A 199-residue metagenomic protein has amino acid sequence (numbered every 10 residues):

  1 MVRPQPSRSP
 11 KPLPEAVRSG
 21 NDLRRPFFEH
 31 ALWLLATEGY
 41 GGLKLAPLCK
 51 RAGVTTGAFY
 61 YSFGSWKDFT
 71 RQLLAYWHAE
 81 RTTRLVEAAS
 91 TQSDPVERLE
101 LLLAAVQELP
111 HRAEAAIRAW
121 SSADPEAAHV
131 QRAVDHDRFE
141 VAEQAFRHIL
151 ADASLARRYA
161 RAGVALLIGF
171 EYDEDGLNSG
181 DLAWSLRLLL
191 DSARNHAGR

Functional and structural regions predicted by a protein language model:
M1-D22, A197-R199: N-terminal intrinsically disordered/low-complexity leader segments
L23-P26, H30-D68, Q72: Helix-turn-helix
H30-L34, A105, L166: Short amphipathic alpha-helical elements of helix-turn-helix/winged-helix folds
Y60-F63, E108-L109, R118-A123: Short helix-capping/turn signature of helix-turn-helix
Y60-F63, Q72-V86: Conserved alpha-helical segments that form or flank metal/cofactor-binding pockets of metalloenzymes
Q72, T83-A116, Y159-G163: Hydrophobic alpha-helical connector segments
T82, L109-A115, P125-R161, W184: Amphipathic alpha-helical packing segments from all-alpha helical-bundle domains
R112, R118, A153-S192: Hydrophobic alpha-helical segments that form the core of small-molecule binding pockets and/or dimer interfaces
